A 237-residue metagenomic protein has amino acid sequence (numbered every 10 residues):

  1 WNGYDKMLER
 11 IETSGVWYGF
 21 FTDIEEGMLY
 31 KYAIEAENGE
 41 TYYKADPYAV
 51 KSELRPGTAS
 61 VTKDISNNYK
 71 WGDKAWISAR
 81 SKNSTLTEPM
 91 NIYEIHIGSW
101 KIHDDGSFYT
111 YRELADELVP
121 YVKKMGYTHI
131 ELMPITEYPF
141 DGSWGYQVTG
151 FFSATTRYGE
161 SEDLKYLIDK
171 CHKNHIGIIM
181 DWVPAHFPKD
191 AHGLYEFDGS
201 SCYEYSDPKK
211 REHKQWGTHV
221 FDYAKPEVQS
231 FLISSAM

Functional and structural regions predicted by a protein language model:
W1-N2: Calcium-regulated, polybasic anionic-phospholipid
D5-E12: Short, surface-exposed loop motifs enriched in S/T, G, D/E and P with embedded aromatic residues
E12-E94, S99-G106, E113: The feature marks proteins involved in alpha-glucan
E53, I77-T87, H96-M237: Substrate-binding/active-site clefts of carbohydrate-active enzymes
